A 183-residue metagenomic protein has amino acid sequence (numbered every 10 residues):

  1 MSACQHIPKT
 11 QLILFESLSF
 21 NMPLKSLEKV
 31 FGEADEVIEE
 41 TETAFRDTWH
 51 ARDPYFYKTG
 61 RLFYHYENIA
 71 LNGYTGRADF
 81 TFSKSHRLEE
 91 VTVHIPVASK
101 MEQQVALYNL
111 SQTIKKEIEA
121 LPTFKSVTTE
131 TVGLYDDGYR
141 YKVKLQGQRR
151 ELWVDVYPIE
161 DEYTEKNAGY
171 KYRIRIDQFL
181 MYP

Functional and structural regions predicted by a protein language model:
M1-S2: Sec-dependent bacterial lipoprotein signal peptides
Q5-I7: Bacterial signal peptide processing site
Q11-S17: Short, recurring structural edge motifs at helix starts
S19, F31-I38, I118-K125: Sec/Tat-exported extracytoplasmic proteins
M22-R52: Post-signal-peptide N-terminal segment of Sec-exported extracytoplasmic proteins
L62-I69, Y141-Q146: Short beta-strand segments that buttress and anchor functional surface loops
A70-G138: Long, charged/polar, surface-exposed segments that mediate recognition or autoinhibition
V93, Y139-P183: An acidic-aromatic pocket/loop used at catalytic or ligand-binding sites
